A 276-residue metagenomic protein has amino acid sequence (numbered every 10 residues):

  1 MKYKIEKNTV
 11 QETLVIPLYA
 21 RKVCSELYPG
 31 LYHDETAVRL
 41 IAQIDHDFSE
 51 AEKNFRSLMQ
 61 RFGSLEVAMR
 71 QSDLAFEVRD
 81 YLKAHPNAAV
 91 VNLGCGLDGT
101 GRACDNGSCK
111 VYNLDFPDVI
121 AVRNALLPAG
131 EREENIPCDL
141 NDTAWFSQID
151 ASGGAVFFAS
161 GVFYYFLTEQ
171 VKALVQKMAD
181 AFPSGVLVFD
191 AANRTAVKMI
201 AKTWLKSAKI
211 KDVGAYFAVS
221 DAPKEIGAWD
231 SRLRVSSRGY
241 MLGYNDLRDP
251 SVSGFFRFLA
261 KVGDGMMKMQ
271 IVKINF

Functional and structural regions predicted by a protein language model:
M1-V91, C95-C138, A151-S152: Rossmann-like AdoMet
T143-S152: Short amphipathic alpha-helix with an adjacent loop that forms part of the alpha/beta core around
F157-F158: A conserved beta-strand element that flanks and buttresses the S-adenosyl-L-methionine
Y165-M178: A short, conserved alpha-helix within the catalytic core of class I
M178-R194: Conserved beta-strand signature within the Rossmann-like core of class I S-adenosyl-L-methionine
K198-G214: Short, glycine-/aromatic-enriched active-site segment of Class I SAM-dependent methyltransferases
V213-Y240: Short alpha-helix
R232-F258: Conserved catalytic loop of SAM-dependent methyltransferase domains
